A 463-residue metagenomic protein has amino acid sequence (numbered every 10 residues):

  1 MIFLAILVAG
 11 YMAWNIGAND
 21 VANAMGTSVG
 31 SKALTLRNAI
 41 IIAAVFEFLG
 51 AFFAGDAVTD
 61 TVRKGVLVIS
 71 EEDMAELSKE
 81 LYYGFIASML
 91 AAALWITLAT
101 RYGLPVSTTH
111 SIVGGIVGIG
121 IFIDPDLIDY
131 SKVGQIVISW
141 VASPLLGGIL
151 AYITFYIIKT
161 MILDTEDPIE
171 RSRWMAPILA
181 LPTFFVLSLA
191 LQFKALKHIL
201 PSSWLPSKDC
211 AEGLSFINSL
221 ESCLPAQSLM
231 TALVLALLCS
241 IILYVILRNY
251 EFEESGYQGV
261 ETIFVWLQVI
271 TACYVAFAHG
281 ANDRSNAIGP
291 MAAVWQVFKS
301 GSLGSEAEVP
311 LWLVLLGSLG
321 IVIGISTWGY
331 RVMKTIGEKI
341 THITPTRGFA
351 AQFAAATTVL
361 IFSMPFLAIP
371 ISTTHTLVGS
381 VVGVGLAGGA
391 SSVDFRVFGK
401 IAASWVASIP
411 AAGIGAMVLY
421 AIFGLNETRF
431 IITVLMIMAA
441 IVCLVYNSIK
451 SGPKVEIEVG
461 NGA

Functional and structural regions predicted by a protein language model:
M1-A463: Alpha-helical transmembrane segments and immediately membrane-proximal extracytoplasmic
